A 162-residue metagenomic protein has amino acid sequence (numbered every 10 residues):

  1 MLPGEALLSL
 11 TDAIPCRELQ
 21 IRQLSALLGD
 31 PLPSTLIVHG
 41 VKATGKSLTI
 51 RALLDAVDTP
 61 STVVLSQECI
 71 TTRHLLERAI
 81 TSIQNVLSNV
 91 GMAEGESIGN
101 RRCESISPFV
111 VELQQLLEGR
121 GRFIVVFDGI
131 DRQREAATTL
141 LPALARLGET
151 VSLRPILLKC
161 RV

Functional and structural regions predicted by a protein language model:
L2-L10, C16-D30, S34, I50 (+2 more regions): Mid-core helix/loop region of P-loop NTP-binding domains shared across ATPases and GTPases
H39-V41, T62-T71: A short hydrophobic beta-strand->loop->alpha-helix junction that borders the nucleotide-binding pocket of P-loop NTPases
V41-S61: P-loop NTPase Walker A phosphate-binding motif
